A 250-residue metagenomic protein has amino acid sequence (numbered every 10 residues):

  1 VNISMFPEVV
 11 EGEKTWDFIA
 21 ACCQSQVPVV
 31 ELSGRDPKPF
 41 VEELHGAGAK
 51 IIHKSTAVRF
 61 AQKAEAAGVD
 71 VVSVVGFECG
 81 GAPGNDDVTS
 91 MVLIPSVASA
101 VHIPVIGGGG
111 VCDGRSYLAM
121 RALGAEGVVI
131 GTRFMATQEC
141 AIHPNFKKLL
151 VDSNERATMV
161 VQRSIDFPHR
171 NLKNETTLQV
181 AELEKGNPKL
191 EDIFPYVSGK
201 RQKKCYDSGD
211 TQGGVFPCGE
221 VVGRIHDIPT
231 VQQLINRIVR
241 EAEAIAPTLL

Functional and structural regions predicted by a protein language model:
V1-A100: Active-site entrance/lid segments in N-terminal catalytic domains of soluble metabolic enzymes
M5, E78, G110-V111, R133: Acidic, glycine-rich active-site loops and adjacent beta-strand->loop/helix elements that engage anionic groups
M5, G34, G109-G110, D166: Short loop or secondary-structure boundary microenvironments that flank and position key functional residues
G84-I106, C112-L250: Conserved active-site-proximal phosphate/metal-binding subdomains
